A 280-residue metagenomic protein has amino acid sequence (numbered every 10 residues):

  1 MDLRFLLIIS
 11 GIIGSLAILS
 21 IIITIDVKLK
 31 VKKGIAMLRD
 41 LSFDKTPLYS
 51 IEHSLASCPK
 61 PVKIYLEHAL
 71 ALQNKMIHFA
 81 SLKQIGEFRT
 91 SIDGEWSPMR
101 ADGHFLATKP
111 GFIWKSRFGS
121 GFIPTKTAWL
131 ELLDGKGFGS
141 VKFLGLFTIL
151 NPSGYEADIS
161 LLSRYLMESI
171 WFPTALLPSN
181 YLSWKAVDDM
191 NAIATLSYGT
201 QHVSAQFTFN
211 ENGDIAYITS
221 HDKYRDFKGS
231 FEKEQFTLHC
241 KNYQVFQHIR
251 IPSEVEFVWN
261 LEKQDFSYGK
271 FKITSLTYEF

Functional and structural regions predicted by a protein language model:
D2-S42: N-terminal membrane-anchoring alpha-helices
V31-S81: N-terminal leader/targeting segments and the immediate start of mature chains
V62, R100-G103, D134-G135, S140 (+5 more regions): Buried hydrophobic residues that stabilize the cores of well-folded domains
I64-G145: N-terminal mature ectodomain segment of secretory-pathway/periplasmic proteins
I77-K83, T108-K115, V187-T195, A216-Y217 (+1 more regions): Short, hydrophobic/aromatic-rich segments at coil-to-beta transitions
R117-P124, K142-I149, S220-R225, F257-E262: Short, solvent-exposed aromatic-acidic interface loops
G139-Y198, F231: Flexible, processing/modification-adjacent segments and terminal tails in exported/periplasmic/extracellular proteins
A194-Y278: Gly/Pro-enriched, hydrophobic low-complexity segments that function as extracytoplasmic propeptides/linkers
